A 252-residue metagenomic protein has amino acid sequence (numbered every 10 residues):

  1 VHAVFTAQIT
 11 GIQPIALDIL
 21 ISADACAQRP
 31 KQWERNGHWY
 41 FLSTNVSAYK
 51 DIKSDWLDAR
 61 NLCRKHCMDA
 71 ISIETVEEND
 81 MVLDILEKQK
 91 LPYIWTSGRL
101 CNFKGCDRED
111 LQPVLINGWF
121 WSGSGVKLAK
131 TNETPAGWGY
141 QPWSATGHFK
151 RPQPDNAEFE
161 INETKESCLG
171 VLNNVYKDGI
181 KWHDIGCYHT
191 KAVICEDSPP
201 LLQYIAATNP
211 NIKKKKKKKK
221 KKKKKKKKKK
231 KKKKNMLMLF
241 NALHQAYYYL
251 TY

Functional and structural regions predicted by a protein language model:
V1-K213, L239-Y252: Extracellular, disulfide-bonded carbohydrate-recognition/adhesion ectodomains, dominated by C-type lectin-like domains
K214-N235: Long, low-complexity Q/N-rich tracts
